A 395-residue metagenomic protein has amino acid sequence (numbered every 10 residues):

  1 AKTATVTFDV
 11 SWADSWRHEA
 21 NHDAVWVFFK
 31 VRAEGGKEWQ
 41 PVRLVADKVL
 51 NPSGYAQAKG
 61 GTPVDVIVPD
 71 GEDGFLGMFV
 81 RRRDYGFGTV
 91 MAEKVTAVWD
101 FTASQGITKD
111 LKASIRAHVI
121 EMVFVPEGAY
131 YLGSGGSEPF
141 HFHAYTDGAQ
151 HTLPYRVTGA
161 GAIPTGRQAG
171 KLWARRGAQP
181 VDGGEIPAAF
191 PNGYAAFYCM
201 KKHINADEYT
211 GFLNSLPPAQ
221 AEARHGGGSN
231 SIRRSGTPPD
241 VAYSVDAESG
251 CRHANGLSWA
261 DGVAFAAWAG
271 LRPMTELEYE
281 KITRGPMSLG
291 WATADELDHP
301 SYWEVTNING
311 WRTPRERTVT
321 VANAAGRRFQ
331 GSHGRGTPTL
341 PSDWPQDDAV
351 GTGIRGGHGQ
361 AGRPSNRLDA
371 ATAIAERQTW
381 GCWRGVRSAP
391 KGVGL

Functional and structural regions predicted by a protein language model:
K2-V6: Structural beta-strand segments of beta-rich domains
D9-E19: Short amphipathic, basic-aromatic surface patches that mediate peripheral association with negatively charged
H18-V27: Short coil-to-beta strand junction motifs in C2/discoidin
W26-K30, Y131: Beta-strand signatures of extracellular beta-sandwich domains
G35-A46: Surface-exposed loop/edge segments in extracytoplasmic proteins
V49, S53-F87, S134-W291: Active-site microenvironments of metalloenzymes and redox enzymes
T89-L132, F197-A206, F212, P217 (+3 more regions): Conserved hydrophobic ligand-interaction patch in extracellular adhesion modules
I308-L395: Surface-exposed recognition segments
